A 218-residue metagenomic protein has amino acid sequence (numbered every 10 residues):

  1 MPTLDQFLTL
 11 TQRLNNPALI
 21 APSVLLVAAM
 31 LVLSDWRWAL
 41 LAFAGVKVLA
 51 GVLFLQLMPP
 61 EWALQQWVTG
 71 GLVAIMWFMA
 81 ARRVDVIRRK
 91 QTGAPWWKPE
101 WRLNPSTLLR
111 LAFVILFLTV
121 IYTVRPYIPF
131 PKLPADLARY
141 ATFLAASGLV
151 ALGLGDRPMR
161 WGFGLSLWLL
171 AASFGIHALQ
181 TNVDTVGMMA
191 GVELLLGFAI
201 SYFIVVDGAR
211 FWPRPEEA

Functional and structural regions predicted by a protein language model:
M1-A218: Alpha-helical transmembrane segments of multi-pass membrane proteins predominantly involved in bioenergetics
